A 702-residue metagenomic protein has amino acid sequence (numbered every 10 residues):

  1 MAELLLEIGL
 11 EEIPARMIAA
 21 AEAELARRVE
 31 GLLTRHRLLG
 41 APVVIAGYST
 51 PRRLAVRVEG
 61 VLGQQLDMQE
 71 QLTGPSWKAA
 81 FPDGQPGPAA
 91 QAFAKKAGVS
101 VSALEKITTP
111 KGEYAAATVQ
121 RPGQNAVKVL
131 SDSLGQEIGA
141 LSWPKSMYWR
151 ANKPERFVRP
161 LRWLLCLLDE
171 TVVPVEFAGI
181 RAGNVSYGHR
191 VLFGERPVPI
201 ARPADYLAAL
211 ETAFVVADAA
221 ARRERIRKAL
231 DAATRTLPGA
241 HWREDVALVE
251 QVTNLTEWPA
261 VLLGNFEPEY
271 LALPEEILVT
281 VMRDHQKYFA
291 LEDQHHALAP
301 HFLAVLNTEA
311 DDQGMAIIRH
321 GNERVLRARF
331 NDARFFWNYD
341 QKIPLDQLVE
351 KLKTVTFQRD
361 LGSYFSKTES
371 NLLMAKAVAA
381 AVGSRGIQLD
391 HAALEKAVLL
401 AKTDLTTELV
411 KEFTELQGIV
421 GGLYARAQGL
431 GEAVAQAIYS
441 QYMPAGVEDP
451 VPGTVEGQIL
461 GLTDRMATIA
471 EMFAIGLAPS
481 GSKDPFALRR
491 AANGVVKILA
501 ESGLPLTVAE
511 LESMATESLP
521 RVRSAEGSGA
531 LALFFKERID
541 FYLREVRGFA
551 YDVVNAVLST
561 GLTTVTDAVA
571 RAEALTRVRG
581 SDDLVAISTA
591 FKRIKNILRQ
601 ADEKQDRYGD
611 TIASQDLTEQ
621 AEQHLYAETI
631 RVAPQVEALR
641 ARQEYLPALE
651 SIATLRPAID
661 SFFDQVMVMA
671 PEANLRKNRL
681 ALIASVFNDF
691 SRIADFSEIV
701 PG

Functional and structural regions predicted by a protein language model:
M1-G702: Amphipathic alpha-helical "coupling" segments that flank catalytic cores
